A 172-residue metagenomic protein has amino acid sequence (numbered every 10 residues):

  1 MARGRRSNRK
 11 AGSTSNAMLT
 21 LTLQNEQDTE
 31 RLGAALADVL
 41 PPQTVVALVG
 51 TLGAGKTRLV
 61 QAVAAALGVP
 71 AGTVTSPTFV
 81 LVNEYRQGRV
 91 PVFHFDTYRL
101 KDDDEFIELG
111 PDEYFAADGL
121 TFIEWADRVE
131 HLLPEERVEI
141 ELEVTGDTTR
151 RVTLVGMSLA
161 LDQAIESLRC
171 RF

Functional and structural regions predicted by a protein language model:
A2-G4, R9-S13, L19, K101-D104 (+1 more regions): Short phosphate-coordinating micro-motif centered on Lys-Gly-acidic
N16-A35: N-terminal pre-Walker A segment at the start of P-loop NTPase domains
V46-L48: Hydrophobic anchor at the beta1->P-loop junction of P-loop NTPases
T51: P-loop (Walker A) phosphate-binding loop of NTP-binding proteins
K56: Conserved lysine of the Walker
V69-Y85: Short beta-strand-centered segment that lines the nucleotide-binding/catalytic pocket of NTP-utilizing
H94-L100: Switch II (G3) loop of P-loop NTPases
